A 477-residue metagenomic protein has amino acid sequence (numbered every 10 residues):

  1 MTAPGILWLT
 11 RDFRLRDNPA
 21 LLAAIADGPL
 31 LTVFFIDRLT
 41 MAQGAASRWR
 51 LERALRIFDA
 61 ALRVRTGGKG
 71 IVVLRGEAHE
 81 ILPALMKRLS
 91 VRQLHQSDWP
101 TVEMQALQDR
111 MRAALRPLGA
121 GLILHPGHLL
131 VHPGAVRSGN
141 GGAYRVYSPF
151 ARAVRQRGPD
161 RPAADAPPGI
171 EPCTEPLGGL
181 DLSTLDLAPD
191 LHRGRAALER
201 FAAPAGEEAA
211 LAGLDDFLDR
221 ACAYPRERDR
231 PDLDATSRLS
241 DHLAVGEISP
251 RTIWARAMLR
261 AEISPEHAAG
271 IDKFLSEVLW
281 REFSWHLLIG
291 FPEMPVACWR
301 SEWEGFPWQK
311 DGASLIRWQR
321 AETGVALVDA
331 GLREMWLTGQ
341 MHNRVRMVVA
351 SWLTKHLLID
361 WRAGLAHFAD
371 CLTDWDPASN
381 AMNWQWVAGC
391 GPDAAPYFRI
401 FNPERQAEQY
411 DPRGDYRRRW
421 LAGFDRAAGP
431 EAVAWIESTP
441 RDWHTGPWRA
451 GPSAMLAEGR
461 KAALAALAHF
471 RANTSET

Functional and structural regions predicted by a protein language model:
M1-A166, G270, R333, S379 (+4 more regions): Trp/Phe/Arg-rich N-terminal binding region typifying the photolyase-homology
M1-R14, L30-R38, R63, R200-A209 (+5 more regions): Short charge-dense sequence patches
A20-A23, L55-D59, R110, V131-V136 (+7 more regions): Intrinsically disordered, low-complexity boundary segments flanking structured domains
L51, E207, A321-G324, L456: Generic alpha-helical segment signature
M104-L107, L118, R193-A196, W299 (+1 more regions): Long, low-complexity intrinsically disordered regions
A120, D234-A422: Active-site-proximal binding-pocket segments
G141-C298, Y410-D411, D415-T477: Glycine/tryptophan-enriched, flexible segments
